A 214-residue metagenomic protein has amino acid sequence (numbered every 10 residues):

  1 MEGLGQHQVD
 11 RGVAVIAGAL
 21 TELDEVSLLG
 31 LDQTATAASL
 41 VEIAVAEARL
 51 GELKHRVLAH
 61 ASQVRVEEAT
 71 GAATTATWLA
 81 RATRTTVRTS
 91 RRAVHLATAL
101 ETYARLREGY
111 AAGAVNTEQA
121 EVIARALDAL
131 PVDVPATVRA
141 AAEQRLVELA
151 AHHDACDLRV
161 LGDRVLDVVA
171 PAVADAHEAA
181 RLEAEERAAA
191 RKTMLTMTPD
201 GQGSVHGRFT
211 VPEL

Functional and structural regions predicted by a protein language model:
M1-L214: Conserved C-terminal region and hinge/linker of Rieske [2Fe-2S] proteins, especially in Rieske oxygenase systems
